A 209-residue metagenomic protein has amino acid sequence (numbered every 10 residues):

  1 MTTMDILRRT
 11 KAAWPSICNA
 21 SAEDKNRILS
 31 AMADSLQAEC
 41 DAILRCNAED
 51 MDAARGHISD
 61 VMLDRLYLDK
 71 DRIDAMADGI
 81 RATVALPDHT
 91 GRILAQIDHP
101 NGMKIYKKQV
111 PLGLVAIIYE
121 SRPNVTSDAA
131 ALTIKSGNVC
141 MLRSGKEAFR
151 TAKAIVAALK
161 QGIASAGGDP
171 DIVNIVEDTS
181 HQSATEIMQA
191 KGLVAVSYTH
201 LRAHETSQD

Functional and structural regions predicted by a protein language model:
M1-I105: N-terminal Rossmann-like NAD(P)+-binding subdomain of aldehyde/semialdehyde dehydrogenases
A85, H89-Q161, A166: Conserved small-residue-rich beta-alpha loop and adjacent elements that most often cradle the phosphate/pyrophosphate
K104, I175-K191: A structured beta-alpha segment of the ubiquitous adenosine-cofactor-binding alpha/beta core
L132-T133, I187, S207: Hydrophobic/aromatic ligand-binding patch that stacks against planar heteroaromatic rings of cofactors or nucleotides
D169-I175: A glycine-rich helix N-cap at a beta->alpha junction
G192-V196: Short active-site oxyanion
T199-T206: Conserved small/polar residues in nucleotide/adenosyl-binding loops
